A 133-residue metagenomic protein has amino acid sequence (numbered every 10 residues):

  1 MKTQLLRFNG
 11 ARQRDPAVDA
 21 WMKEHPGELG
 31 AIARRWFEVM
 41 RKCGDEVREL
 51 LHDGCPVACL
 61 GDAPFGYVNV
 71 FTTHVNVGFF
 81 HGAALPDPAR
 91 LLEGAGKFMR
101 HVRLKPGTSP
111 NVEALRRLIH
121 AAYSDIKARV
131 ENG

Functional and structural regions predicted by a protein language model:
M1-G133: Charge-dense, helix-prone N-terminal extensions
